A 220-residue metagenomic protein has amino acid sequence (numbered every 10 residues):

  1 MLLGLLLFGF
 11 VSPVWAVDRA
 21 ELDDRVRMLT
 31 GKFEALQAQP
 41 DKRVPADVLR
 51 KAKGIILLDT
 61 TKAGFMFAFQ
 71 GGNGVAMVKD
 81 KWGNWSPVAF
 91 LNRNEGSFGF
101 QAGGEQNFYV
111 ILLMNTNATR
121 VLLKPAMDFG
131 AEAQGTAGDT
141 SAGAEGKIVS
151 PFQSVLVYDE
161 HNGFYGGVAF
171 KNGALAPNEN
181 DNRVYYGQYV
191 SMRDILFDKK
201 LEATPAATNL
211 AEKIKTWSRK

Functional and structural regions predicted by a protein language model:
L2-F10: Bacterial N-terminal signal peptides
S12-A16: Sec/Tat signal peptide C-region and signal peptidase I cleavage site
V17-K220: Small-residue-enriched, tightly packed secondary-structure blocks
